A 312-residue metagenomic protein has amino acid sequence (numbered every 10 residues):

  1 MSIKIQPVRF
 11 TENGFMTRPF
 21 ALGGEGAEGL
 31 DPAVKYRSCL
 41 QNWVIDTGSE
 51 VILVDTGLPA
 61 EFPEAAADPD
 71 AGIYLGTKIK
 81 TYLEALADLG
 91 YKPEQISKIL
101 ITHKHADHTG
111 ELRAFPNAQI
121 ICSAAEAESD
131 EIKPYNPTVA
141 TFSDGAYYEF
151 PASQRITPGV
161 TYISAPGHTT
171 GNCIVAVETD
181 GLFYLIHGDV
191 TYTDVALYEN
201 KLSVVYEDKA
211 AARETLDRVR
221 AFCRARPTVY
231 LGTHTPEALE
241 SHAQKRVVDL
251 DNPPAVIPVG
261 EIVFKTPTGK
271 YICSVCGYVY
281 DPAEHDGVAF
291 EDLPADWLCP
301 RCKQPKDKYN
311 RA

Functional and structural regions predicted by a protein language model:
M1-I73, R218, A225, A243-V263: Zn-dependent metallo-beta-lactamase
S2-F10, N42-D46, I52, F150-D180: Core dinuclear metal-dependent hydrolase active-site scaffold
Y74-Y91, Q95, A114, Q119-S164 (+1 more regions): Metallo-beta-lactamase
I96-D107: Metallo-beta-lactamase
S153-Q154, T161-S164, T170-H242: Metallo-beta-lactamase
C273-C276, C299-C302: Short cysteine-rich clusters marking metal-coordination/redox-active sites
V279, A283, D296, P305-K308: Cys/His-rich metal-chelating microdomains
H285-W297: Short linker/helix segments within small regulatory modules
